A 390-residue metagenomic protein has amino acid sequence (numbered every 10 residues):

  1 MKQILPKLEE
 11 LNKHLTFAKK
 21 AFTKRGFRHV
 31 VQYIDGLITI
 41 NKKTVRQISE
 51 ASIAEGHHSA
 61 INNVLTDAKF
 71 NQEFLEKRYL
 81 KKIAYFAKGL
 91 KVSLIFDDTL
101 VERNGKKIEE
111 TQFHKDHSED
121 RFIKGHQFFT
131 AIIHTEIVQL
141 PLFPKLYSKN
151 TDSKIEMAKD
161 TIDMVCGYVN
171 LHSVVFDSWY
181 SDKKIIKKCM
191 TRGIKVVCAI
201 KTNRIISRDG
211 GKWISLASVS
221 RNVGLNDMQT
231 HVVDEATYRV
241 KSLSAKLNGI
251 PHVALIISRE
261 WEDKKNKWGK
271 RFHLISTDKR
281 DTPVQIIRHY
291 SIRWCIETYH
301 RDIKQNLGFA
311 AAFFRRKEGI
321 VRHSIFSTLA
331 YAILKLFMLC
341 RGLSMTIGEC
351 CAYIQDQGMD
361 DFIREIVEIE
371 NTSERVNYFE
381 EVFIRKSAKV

Functional and structural regions predicted by a protein language model:
M1-A18, F22-R25, N41, L90 (+3 more regions): Single, function-defining residue in the core of a domain
M1-A68, Q72: Gly/serine-rich nucleotide phosphate-binding loop at the start of the catalytic core of nucleotide/ADP-ribose-handling
H29-K43, K69-R78, K115-R121, L216-R221 (+2 more regions): Short N-terminal helix-initiation segments at or just after the protein's N-terminus
Q32-G36, T130-I132, S327: Contiguous, well-ordered alpha-helical segments that form the cores/surfaces of helical PPI scaffolds
I34, V45, H58, L90-I95 (+2 more regions): A common structural microfeature
D35, L80, A84, I132 (+1 more regions): Generic structural signal for well-ordered alpha-helical scaffold segments
V45-I48, H58-L65, F128, A158 (+2 more regions): Long, contiguous hydrophobic alpha-helical segments, chiefly transmembrane helices and signal peptides
N63-I137, T237, K241: Active-site-proximal, Lys/Arg-enriched surface segment that forms a nucleic-acid-binding/basic interface patch
